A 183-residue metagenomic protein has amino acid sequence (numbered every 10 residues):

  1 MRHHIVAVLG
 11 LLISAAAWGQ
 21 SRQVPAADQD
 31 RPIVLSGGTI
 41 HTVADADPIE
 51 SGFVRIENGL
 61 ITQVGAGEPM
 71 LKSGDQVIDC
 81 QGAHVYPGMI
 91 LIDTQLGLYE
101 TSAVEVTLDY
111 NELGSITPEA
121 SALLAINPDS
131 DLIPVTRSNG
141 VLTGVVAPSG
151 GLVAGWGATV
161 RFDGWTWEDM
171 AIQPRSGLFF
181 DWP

Functional and structural regions predicted by a protein language model:
M1-H4: Positively charged n-region of N-terminal signal peptides that target proteins for export
S14-A16: N-terminal signal peptide c-region/cleavage motif recognized by signal peptidases
P25-A26, I40, A44-Y86: Histidine-rich, glycine-flanked metal-binding segment
Q29, E50, Y110-G114, L123-S130: Soluble non-cytosolic domains of exported or imported proteins
I33-L35, L71-L123, S138: Replace "His-x-His-based motif
A46, A66, M89, Y99-V104 (+1 more regions): Short, solvent-exposed loop/turn and secondary-structure capping segments
L132, R137-P183: Polyanionic/metal-chelating signatures
